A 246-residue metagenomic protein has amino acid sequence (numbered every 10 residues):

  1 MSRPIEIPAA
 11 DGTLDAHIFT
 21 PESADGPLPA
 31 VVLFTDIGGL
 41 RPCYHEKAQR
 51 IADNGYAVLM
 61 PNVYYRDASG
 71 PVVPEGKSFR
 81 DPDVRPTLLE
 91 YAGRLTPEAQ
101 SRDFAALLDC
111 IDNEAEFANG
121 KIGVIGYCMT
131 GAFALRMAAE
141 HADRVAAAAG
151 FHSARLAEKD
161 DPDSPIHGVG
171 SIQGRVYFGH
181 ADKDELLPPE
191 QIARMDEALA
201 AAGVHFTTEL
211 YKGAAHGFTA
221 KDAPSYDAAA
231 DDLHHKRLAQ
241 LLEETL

Functional and structural regions predicted by a protein language model:
M1-L246: N-terminal cap/leader regions of alpha/beta-hydrolase-fold enzymes, predominantly small-molecule hydrolases
